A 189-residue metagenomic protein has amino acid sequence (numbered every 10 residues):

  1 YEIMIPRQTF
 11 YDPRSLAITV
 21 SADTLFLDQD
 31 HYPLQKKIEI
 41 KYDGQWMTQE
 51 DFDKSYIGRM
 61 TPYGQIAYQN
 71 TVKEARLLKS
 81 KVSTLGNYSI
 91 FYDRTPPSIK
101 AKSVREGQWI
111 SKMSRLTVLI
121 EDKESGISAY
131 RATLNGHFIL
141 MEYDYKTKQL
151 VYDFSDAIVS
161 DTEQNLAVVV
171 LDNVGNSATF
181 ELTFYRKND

Functional and structural regions predicted by a protein language model:
Y1-Y11: Predominantly extracellular/luminal regions of secreted and cell-surface proteins, especially disulfide-bonded
F10-Y56: Proteolytic processing hotspots in large secreted/extracellular or virion-associated proteins and select intracellular
H31-P33, E106-K112: Short, solvent-exposed loop/linker segments at the N-terminal edge of repeated beta-sheet extracellular domains
E39-Q45, R115-K123: Short edge beta-strand/loop segments characteristic of extracellular beta-sandwich folds
G58-Q65, T133-I139: Change "in extracellular beta-sheet-rich domains … of secreted and cell-surface proteins" to "in beta-sheet-rich domains
L77, E121-D189: Long, low-complexity serine/threonine/glycine- and acidic-rich segments characteristic of extracellular
S83-L85, M113, D161-N165: Extracellular Ig-like/FN3 beta-sandwich strand-entry sites
R94-S98: Proline-centered linker/hinge motifs at extracellular inter-domain junctions
